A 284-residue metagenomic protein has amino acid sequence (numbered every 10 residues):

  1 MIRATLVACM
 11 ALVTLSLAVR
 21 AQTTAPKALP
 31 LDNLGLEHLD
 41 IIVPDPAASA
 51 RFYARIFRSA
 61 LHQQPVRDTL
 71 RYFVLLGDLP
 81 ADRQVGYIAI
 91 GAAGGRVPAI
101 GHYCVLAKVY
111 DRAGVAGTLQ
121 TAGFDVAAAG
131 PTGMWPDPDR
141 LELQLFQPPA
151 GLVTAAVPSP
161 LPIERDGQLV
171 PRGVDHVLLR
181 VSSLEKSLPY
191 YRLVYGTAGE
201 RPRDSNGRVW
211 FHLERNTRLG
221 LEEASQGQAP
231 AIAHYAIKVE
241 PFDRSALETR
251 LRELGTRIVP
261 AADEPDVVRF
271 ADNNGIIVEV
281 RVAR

Functional and structural regions predicted by a protein language model:
M1-I2: N-terminal secretory signal peptides that target proteins for export/translocation
T5-S16: Bacterial N-terminal signal peptides
Q22-P30, A116-G173, L179, E200-D204 (+2 more regions): Vicinal oxygen chelate
A25-P26, A60-A99, E142-A150, A198-A233 (+3 more regions): Conserved short beta-strand elements that form part of the metal-binding/catalytic scaffold of enzyme active sites
P30-N33, D40-G86, A129, M134 (+2 more regions): Core segments of cupin and vicinal oxygen chelate
L34-P44, Y72-L75, A93-T118, P131-P136 (+5 more regions): Vicinal oxygen chelate
R51, R55, A113, G117-T121 (+3 more regions): Replace "anionic and nucleotidyl ligands
S59-V66, L106, A122-A127, Y195-R203 (+2 more regions): Short linear motifs in intrinsically disordered
